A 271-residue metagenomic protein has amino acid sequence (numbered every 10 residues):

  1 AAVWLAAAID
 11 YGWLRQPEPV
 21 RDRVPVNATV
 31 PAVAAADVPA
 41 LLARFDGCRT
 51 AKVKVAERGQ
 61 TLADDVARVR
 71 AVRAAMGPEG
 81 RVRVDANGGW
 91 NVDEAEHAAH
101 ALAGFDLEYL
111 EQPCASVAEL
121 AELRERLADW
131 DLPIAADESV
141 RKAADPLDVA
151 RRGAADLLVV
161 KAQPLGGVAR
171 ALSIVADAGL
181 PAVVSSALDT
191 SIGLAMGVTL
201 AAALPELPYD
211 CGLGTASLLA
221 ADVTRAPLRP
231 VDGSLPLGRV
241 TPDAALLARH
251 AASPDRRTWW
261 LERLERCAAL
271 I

Functional and structural regions predicted by a protein language model:
A1-R83, N87-E96, H100-G104, T224-I271: N-terminal capping/lid subdomain adjacent to the active-site entrance of alpha/beta enzymes
T29, D137, S185, G212-G214: Conserved beta-strand termini and adjacent loop/short-helix elements that scaffold enzyme active sites in alpha/beta
R58-A195, A201, A221-V223, L228: Catalytic core of soluble alpha/beta enzymes
V183-V184, D210-L213, P236-G238: Conserved active-site loop/cleft motifs that coordinate metal ions or position small ligands
P205-S217: Short helix/strand-capping turn motifs
